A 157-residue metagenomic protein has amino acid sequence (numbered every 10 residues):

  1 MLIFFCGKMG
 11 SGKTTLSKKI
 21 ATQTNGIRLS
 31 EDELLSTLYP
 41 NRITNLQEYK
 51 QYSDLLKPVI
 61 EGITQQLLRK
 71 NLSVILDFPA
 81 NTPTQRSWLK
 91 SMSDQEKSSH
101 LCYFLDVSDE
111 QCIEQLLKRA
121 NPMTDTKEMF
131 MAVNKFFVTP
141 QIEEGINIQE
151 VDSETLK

Functional and structural regions predicted by a protein language model:
L2: Walker A (P-loop) ATP-phosphate-binding motif of ABC ATPase nucleotide-binding domains
F5: Hydrophobic anchor at the beta1->P-loop junction of P-loop NTPases
K8-M9: The conserved Walker
G12: Conserved glycine(s) of the Walker
T15-L72: Conserved substrate/cofactor phosphate-moiety recognition/catalytic segment in nucleotide-dependent phosphotransferases
Y52-E96, H100: Glycine-rich phosphate-binding loop used to anchor ATP phosphates in small-molecule kinases, encompassing both
E96-Q115: Conserved phosphate-donor/acceptor-positioning beta-strand/loop module used by diverse small-molecule
N121-K157: Small-molecule kinase domains that catalyze NTP-dependent phosphoryl transfer to phosphate-bearing small molecules
